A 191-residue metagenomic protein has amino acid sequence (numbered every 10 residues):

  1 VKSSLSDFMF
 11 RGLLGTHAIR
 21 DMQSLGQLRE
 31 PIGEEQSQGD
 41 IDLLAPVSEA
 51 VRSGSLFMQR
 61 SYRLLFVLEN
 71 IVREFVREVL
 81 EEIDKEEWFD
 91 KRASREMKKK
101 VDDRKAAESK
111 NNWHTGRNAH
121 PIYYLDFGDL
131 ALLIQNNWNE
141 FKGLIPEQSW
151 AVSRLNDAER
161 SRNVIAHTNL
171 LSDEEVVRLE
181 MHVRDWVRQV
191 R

Functional and structural regions predicted by a protein language model:
V1-R191: Amphipathic alpha-helical interface elements
